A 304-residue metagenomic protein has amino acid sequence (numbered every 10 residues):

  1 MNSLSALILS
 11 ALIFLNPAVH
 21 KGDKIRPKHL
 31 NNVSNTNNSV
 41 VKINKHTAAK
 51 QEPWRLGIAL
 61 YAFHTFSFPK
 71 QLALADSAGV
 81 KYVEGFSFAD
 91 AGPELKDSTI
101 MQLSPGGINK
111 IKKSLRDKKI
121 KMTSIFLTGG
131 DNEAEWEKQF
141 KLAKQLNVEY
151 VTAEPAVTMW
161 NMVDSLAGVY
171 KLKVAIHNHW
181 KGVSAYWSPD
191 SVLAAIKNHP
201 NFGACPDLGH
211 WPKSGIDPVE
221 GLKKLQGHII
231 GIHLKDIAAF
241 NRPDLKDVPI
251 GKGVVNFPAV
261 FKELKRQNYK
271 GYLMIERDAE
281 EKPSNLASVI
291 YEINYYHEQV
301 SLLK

Functional and structural regions predicted by a protein language model:
M1-A6, T123: Positively charged n-region of N-terminal signal peptides that target proteins for export
S5-I13: Hydrophobic helical h-region of N-terminal Sec-dependent signal peptides in bacterial secretory/periplasmic proteins
L15-A18: C-terminal segment of classical bacterial N-terminal signal peptides
H20-L60, F66-Y82, K144-Q145, Y186-P189 (+3 more regions): Histidine-acidic metal/acid-base catalytic patches
A62-H64, S87-A89, T128-D131, A156-M159 (+4 more regions): Active-site-proximal loop/turn and secondary-structure-junction residues that shape catalytic pockets, frequently
E84-G85, S124, T152-A153, I176 (+3 more regions): Hydrophobic residues in well-ordered beta-strands that form the structural core
E84-K110: Glycine-rich, proline-tolerant flexible connector loops at the mouths of alpha/beta enzymes
S114-G203, P212-G215: Active-site acidic/histidine proton-transfer and metal-coordination neighborhood in alpha/beta enzyme cores
